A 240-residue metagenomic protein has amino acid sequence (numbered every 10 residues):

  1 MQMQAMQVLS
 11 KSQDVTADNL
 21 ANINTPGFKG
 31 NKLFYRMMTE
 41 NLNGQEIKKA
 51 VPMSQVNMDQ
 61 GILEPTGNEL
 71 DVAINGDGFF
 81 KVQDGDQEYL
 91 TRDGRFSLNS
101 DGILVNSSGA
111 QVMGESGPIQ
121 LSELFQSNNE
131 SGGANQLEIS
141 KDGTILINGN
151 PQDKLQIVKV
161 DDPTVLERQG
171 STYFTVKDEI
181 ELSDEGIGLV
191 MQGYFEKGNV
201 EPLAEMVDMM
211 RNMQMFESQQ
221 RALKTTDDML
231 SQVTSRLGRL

Functional and structural regions predicted by a protein language model:
M1-L240: Amphipathic alpha-helical polymerization modules
